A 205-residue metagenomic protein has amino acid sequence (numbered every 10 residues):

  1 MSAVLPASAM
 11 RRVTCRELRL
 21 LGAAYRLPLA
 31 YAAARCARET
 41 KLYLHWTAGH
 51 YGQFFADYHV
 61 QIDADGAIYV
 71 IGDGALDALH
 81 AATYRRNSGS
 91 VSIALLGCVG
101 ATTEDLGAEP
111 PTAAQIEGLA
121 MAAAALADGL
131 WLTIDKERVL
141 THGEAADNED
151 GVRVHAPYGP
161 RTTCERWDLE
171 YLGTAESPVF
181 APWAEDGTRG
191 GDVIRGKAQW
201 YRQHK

Functional and structural regions predicted by a protein language model:
M1-C36, G100-K205: Basic/polar, cationic surfaces and motifs that engage anionic cell-wall and phosphate/carboxylate ligands
M1-N87, A156, Q199: N-terminal catalytic cores of peptidoglycan-degrading enzymes
K41, S90-S92, R138: Structural preference for beta-strand elements that scaffold enzyme active sites
A48, G74, G97-V99, G143-A145: A mature extracytoplasmic/lumenal domain signature
I62, I68-I71, I93, I116 (+2 more regions): Weak global preference for isoleucine
G72-D77, V91-S92, A124-G129: Short C-terminal domain-edge/linker segments immediately following a structured domain
R85-G97: Short coil-to-beta-strand
